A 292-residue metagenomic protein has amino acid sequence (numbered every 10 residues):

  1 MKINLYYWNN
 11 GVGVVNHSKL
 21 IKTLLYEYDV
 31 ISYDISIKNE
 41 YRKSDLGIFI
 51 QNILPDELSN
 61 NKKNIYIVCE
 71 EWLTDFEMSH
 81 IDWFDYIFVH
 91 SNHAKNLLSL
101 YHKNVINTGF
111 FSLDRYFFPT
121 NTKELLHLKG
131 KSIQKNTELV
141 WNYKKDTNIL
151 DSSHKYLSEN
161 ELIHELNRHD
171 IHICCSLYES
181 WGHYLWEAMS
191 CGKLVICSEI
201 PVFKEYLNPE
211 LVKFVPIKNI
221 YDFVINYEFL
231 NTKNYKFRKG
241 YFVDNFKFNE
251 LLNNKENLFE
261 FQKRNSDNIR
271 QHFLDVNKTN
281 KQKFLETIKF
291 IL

Functional and structural regions predicted by a protein language model:
M1-I53, T232-K233, K278-Q282: N-terminal pre-catalytic "stem/leader" segment of glycosyltransferase-like enzymes
F76-M78, S99-L100, F110-E124: Acidic anion/phosphate-binding donor-loop and adjacent secondary structure in glycosyltransferase catalytic cores
D114-E159: Conserved catalytic-core segment of nucleotide-activated headgroup transferases in glycan assembly
D170, G192, E199: A short alpha->beta transition loop at the rim of the catalytic pocket in nucleotide-sugar-dependent
L177: Aromatic "clamp/platform" in nucleotide-sugar-dependent glycosyltransferases that forms part of the donor/acceptor
L194-C197, K204: Short hydrophobic beta-strand element within catalytic cores of glycosyltransferases and related nucleotide-activated
K204-L251: Change "using UDP/GDP/dTDP sugars" to "using nucleotide sugars
T232-F290: A charged, aromatic-enriched C-terminal amphipathic alpha-helix characteristic of glycosyltransferases across folds
